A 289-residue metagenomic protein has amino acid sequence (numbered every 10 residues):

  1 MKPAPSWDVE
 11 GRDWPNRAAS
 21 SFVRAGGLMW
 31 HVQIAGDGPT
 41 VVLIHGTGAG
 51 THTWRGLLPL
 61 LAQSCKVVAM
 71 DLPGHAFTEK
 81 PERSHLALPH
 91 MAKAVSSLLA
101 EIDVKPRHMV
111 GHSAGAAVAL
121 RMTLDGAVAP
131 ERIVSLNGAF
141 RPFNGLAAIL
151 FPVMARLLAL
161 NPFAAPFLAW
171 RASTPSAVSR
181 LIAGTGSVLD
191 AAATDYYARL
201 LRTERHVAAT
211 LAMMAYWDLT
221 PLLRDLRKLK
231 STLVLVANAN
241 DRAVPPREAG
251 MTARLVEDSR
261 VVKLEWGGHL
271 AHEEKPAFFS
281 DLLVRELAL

Functional and structural regions predicted by a protein language model:
M1-V41, A62-C65, V104-K105, F140 (+1 more regions): Alpha/beta-hydrolase fold catalytic core
W14-N16, V23-G26, H31-A35, A69-V110 (+2 more regions): Active-site loop/oxyanion-hole signature of alpha/beta-hydrolase fold enzymes
L28-F77: Conserved HGGG/HGGXW glycine-rich cap/lid loop of the alpha/beta-hydrolase fold
L124, P130-P162: Flexible "cap/lid" loop of the alpha/beta hydrolase fold
P142-I149, P166-K228: Conserved alpha/beta-hydrolase catalytic His-Asp/Glu region
L229, L235-A237: Short beta-strand/loop motif that positions the catalytic acidic residue of the alpha/beta-hydrolase fold
A239-V244: Acidic catalytic loop of the alpha/beta-hydrolase fold
S259-L289: Catalytic active-site module of serine/aspartate enzymes centered on a nucleophile-bearing elbow/loop
